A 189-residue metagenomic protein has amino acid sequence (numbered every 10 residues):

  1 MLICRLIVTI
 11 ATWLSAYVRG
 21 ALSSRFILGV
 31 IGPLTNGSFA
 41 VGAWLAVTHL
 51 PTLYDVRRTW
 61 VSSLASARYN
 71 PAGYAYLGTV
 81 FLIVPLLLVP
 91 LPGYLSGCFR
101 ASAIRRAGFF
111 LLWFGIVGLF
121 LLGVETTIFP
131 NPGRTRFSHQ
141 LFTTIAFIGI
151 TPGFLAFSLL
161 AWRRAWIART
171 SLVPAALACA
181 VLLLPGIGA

Functional and structural regions predicted by a protein language model:
M1-L22: Short, Lys/Arg-rich, polar N-terminal cytosolic tail immediately upstream of the first transmembrane signal-anchor
R5, V80-P90, A146-F157: Hydrophobic cores of alpha-helical transmembrane segments in multi-pass inner/ER membrane proteins, independent
S23-H49: N-terminal signal-anchor transmembrane alpha helix
W44-A67, L122-I128: Hydrophobic transmembrane helix segments
L64-P85: Interfacial helix-start motif at the membrane-water boundary
Y94-A107, L160-S171: Membrane-interface helix-boundary motifs at transmembrane edges
G115-W162: Membrane-proximal helix-loop-helix units in multi-pass membrane proteins
F157-A189: Terminal transmembrane helical module of multi-pass membrane proteins
